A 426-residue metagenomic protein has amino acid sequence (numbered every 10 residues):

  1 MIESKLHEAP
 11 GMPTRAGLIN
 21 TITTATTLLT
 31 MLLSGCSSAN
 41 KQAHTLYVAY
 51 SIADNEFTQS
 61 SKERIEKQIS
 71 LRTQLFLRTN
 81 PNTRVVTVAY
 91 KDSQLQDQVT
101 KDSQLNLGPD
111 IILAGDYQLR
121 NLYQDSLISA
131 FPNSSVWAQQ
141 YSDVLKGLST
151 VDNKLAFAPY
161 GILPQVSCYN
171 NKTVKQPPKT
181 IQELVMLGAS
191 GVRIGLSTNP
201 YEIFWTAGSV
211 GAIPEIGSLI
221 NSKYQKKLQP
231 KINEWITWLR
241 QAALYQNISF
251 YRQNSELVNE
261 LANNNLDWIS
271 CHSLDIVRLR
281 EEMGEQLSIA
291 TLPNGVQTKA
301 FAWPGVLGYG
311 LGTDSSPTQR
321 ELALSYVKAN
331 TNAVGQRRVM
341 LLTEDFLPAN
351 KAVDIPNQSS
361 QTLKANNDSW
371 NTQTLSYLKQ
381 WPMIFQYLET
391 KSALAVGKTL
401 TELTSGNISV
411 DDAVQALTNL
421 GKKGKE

Functional and structural regions predicted by a protein language model:
I2-S4, T23-Q118, L420-E426: Conserved N-terminal structural module of periplasmic/extracytoplasmic solute-binding proteins
I65, A365-K425: C-terminal capping/gating helix-and-loop segments adjacent to ligand/active sites or protein-protein/ligand interfaces
A89-Q98, S249-N259: Short helix-initiation/N-cap motifs at beta->coil->alpha
A114-V166, Q176-K179, S288-A290: Hinge/lid segment of periplasmic solute-binding proteins
L119-N121, S270-L287: A ligand-binding cleft/hinge motif common to bilobed small-molecule-binding domains
A156-Y160, Q165, Q182-N233, L266: Extracytoplasmic/periplasmic solute-binding protein
N221-Q253: Glycine-centered hinge/linker elements that transmit conformational signals in sensory and ligand-binding systems
E281-L347: Extracytoplasmic/periplasmic substrate-recognition and gating elements
